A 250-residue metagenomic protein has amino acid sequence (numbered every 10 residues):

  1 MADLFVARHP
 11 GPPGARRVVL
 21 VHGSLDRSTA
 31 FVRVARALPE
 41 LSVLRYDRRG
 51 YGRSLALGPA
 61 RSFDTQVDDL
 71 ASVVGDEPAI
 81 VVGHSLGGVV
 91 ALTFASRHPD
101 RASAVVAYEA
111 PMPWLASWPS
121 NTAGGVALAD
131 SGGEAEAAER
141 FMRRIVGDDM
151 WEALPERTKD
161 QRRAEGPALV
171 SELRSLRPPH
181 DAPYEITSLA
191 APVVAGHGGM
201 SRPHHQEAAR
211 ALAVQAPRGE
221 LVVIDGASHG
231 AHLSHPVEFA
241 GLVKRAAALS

Functional and structural regions predicted by a protein language model:
A2-A56: Conserved HGGG/HGGXW glycine-rich cap/lid loop of the alpha/beta-hydrolase fold
V19-G23, H84, H197: The conserved beta1-alpha1 loop
R33-R36, L44-V82, G241: Active-site loop/oxyanion-hole signature of alpha/beta-hydrolase fold enzymes
G83, G87, A91: Gly/Ala-rich beta-loop-alpha elbow adjacent to hydrolase catalytic centers
L92-S131: Flexible "cap/lid" loop of the alpha/beta hydrolase fold
W118, G133-L173, R177: Conserved alpha/beta-hydrolase catalytic His-Asp/Glu region
T158-V214, E220-V223, A231: Conserved serine/cysteine hydrolase catalytic core
R218-S250: Catalytic active-site module of serine/aspartate enzymes centered on a nucleophile-bearing elbow/loop
